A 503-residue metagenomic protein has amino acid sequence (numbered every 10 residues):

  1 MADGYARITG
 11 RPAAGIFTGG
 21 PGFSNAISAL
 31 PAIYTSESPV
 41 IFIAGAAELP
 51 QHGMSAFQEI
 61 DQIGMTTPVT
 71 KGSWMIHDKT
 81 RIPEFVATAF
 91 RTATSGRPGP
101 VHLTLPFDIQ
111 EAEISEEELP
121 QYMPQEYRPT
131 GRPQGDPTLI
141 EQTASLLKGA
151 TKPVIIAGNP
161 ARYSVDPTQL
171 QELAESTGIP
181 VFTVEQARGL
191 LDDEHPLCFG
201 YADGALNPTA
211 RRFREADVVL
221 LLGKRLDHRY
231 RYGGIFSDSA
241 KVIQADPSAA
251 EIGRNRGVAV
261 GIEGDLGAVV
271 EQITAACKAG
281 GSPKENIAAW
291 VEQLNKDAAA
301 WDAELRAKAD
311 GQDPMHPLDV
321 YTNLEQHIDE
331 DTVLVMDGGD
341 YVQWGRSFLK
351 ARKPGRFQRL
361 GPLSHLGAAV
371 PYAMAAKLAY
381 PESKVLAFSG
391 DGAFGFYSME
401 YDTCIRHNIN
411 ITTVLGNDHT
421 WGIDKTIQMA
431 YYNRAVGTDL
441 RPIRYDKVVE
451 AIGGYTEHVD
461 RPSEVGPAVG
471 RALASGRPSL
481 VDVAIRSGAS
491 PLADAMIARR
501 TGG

Functional and structural regions predicted by a protein language model:
M1-E285, N323, H327-E330, T403 (+5 more regions): N-terminal alpha/beta PP-like core and its mobile active-site loop of ThDP/TPP-dependent enzymes
G15-G22, H77-D78, D337-G339, F357-V370 (+2 more regions): Active-site nucleophile and cofactor-binding loops and adjacent substrate-binding regions of central metabolic enzymes
Q51, Q58, G200, S237 (+1 more regions): Thiamine diphosphate
M54-A56, P129-A144, A202-G204, M315-H316 (+4 more regions): A general structural motif
G72-W74, V260-G261, R356-Q358, Y455-E457: Structural signal for short hydrophobic segments within the conserved structured cores of catalytic domains across
T80, S145, D238-G338, P462 (+3 more regions): Phosphate/pyrophosphate-binding active-site segments
N295-A376, Y380-E382, A430: Active-site diphosphate/adenylate-binding microenvironment
A368, Y372-T412, G416: Catalytic phosphate/nucleotide-handling subdomain of diverse soluble enzymes
